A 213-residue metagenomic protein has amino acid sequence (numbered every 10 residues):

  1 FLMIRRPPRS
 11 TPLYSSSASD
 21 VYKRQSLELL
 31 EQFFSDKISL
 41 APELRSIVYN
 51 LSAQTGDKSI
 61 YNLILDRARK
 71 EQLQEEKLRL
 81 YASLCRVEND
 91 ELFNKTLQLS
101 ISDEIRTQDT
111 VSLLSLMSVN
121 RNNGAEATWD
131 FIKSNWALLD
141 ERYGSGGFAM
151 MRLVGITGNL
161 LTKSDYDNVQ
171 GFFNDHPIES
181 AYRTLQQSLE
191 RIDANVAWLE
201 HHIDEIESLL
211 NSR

Functional and structural regions predicted by a protein language model:
I4-T11: Short, exposed "boundary/linker" segments that immediately precede the start of a downstream structural module
R5, S16-R213: Long, ordered, helix-rich scaffold segments
